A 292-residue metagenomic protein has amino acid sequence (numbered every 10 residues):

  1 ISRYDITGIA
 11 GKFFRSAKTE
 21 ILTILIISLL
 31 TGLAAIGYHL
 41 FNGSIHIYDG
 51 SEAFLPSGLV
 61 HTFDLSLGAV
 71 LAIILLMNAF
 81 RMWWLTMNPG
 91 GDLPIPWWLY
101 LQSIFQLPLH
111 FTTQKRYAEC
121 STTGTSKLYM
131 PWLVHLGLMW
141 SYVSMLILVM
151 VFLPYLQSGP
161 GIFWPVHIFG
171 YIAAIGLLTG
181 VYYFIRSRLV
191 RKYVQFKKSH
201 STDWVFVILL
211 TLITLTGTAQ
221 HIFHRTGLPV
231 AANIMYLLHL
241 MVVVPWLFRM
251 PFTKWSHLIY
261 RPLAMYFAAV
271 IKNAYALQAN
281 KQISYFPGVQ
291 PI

Functional and structural regions predicted by a protein language model:
I1-I292: Membrane-embedded alpha-helical bundles of multi-pass integral membrane proteins
